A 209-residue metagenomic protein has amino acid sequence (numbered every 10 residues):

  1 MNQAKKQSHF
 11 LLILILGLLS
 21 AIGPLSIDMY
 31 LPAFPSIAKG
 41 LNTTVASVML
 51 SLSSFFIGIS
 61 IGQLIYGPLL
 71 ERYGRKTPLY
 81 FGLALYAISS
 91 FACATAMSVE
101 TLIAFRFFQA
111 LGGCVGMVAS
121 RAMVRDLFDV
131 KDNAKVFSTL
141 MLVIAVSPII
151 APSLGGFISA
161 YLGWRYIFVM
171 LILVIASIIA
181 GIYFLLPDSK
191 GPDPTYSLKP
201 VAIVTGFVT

Functional and structural regions predicted by a protein language model:
H9, T95-R106: Helix-loop junctions at membrane interfaces in 12-TM secondary transporters
D28, F56-L64, P148-I149: Residue-level signature of mid-helix packing/kink "hotspots" within the transmembrane helices of 12-pass Major
A33-I61: Extracellular/periplasmic helix-loop-helix junction of adjacent transmembrane segments in MFS-like secondary
I61-E100: Conserved MFS/SLC helix-loop-helix module at the cytosolic interface between two early adjacent transmembrane helices
Y80, S89-A94, F105, Q109 (+2 more regions): MFS-fold secondary transporters
T101, S138-F184: Helix-loop-helix hairpin linking two adjacent transmembrane segments in secondary transporters
F105-V146: Cytoplasmic helix-loop-helix junction between adjacent transmembrane helices in 12-TM secondary transporters
Y183, P187-F207: Flexible cytoplasmic inter-helical loops of multi-pass small-molecule transporters
